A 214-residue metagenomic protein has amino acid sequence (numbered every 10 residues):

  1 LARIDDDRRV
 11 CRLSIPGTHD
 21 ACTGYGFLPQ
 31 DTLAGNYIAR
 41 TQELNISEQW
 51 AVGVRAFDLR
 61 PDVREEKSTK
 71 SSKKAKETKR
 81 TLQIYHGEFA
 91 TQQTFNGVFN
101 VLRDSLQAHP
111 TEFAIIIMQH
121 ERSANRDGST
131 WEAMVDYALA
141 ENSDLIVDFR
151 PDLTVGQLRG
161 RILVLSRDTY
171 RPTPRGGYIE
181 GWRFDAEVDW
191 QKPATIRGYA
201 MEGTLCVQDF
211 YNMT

Functional and structural regions predicted by a protein language model:
L1-V52, E65-A108, F113, P172-P174 (+2 more regions): Long, acidic (Asp/Glu-rich), low-complexity accessory segments flanking structured domains
C11-P16, R55-L59, A114-M118, I162-S166: Structural recognition of the beta-strand scaffold that forms the well-ordered cores of secreted hydrolase catalytic
H19-A21, A56, P61-E65, H120-N125 (+1 more regions): Solvent-exposed loop/turn segments at secondary-structure junctions within structured extracellular/periplasmic domains
T91, F95-V98, D136-P151: Acidic, His- and aromatic-enriched active-site or binding-groove loops in soluble protein domains that engage sugars
L106-H109, L139, S166: Sec/Tat-exported extracytoplasmic proteins
E112-V135: Internal, conserved structured core segments that host functional sites
L153-D168: Short, intrinsically disordered low-complexity segments
L165-T214: C-terminal active-site rim and adjoining tail of enzyme catalytic domains
